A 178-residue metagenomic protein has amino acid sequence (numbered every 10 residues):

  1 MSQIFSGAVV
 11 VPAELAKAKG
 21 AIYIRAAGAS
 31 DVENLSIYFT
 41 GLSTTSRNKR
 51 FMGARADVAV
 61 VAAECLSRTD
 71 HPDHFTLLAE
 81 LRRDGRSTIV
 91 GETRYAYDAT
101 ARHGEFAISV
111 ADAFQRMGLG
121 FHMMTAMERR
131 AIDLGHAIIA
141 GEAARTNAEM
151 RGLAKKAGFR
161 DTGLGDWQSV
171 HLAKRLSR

Functional and structural regions predicted by a protein language model:
M1-R178: Long, contiguous binding/interaction regions
